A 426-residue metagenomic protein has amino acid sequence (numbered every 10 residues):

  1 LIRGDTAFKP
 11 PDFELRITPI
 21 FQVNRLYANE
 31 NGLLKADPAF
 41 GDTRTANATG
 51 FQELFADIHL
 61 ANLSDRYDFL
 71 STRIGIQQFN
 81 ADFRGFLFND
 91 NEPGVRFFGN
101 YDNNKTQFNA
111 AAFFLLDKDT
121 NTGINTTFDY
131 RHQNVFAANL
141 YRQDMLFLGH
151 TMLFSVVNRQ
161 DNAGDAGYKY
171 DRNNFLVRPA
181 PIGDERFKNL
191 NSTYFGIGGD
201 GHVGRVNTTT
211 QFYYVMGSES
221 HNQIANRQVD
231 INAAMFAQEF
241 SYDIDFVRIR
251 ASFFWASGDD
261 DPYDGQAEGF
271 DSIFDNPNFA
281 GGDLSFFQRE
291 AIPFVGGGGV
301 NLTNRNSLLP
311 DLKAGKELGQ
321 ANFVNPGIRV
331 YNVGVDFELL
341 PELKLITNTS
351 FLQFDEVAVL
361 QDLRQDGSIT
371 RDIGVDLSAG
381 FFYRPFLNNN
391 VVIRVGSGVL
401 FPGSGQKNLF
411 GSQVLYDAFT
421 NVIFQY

Functional and structural regions predicted by a protein language model:
D5-F69, N80-D82, S218-I231, D261-F274 (+3 more regions): Surface-exposed loop and membrane-interface regions of Gram-negative outer-membrane beta-barrel proteins
I58, I76, G201: Residues on the solvent-exposed faces and adjacent turns of beta-rich solenoids used to engage binding targets
R66-F69, F79-A267, R329-Y331, E338-L339 (+6 more regions): Signature for the C-terminal beta-barrel architecture of outer-membrane proteins
G269-G319, V324: Flexible glycine-rich, low-complexity coil/linker segments exposed to the extracellular/periplasmic environment
E356, F386-L415: C-terminal beta-signal and adjacent terminal beta-strands/loops of Gram-negative outer-membrane beta-barrel proteins
A379, V414-Y426: Outer-membrane beta-barrel "beta-signal"
Y383: Substrate/cofactor-recognition hotspot
